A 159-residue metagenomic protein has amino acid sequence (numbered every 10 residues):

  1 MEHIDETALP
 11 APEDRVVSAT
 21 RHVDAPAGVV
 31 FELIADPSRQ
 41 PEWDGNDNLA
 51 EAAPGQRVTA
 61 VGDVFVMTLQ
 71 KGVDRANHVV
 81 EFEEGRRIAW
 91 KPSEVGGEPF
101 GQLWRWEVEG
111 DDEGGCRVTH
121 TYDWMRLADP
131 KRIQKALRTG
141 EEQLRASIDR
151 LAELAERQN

Functional and structural regions predicted by a protein language model:
M1-Q56: Hydrophobic ligand-binding cavity/cleft-lining segments
H3, H22, E51-G97, R117 (+1 more regions): Glycine-rich portal/gate segments that line the openings of hydrophobic small-molecule binding cavities
E13-R15, K71, F100, G114: Residue-level preference for beta-strand/loop junctions
T20, H78, L103-E107: Short, surface-exposed charged micro-motifs
A25, K71, W124-A128: Beta-strand elements of well-folded, non-transmembrane domains
G28-E32, E81, E113, A146-D149 (+1 more regions): Replace "anionic and nucleotidyl ligands
E94-A146, E153: Beta-strand/loop substructures that line and gate deep hydrophobic ligand-binding cavities in soluble
